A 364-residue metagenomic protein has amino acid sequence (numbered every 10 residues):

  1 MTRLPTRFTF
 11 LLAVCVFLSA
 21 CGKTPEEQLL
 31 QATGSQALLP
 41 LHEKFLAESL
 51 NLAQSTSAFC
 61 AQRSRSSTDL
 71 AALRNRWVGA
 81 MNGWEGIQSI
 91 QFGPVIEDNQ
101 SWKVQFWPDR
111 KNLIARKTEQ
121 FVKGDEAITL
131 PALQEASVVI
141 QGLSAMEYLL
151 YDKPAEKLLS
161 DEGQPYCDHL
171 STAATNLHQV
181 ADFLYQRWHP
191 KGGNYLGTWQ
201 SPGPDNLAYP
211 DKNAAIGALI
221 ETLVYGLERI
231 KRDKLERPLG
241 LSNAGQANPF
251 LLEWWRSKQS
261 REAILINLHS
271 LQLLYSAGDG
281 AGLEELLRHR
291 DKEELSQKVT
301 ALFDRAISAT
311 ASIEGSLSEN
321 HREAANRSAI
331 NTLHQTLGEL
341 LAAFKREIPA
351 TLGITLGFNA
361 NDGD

Functional and structural regions predicted by a protein language model:
M1-F10: Bacterial N-terminal signal peptides that target proteins for export
L18-A20: C-terminal motif of bacterial Sec signal peptides marking the signal peptidase cleavage site
T24-D364: Mature extracytoplasmic or organellar-lumen-exposed domains after removal of signal/transit peptides
